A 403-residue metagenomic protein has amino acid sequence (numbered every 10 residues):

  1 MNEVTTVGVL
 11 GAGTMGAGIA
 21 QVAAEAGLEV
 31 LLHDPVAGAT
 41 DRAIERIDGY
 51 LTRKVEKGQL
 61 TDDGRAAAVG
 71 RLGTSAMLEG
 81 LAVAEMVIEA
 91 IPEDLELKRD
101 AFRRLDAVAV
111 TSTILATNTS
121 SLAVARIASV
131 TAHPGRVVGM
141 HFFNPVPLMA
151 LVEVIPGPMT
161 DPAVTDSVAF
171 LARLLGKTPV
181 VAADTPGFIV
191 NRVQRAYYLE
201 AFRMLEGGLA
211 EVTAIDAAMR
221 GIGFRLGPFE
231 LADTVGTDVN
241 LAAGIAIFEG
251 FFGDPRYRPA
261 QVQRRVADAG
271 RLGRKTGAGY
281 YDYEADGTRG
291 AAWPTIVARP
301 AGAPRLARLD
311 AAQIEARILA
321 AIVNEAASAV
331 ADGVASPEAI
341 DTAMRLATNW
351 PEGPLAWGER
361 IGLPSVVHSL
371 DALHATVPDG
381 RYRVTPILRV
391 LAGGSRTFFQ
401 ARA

Functional and structural regions predicted by a protein language model:
M1-R53, V108: NAD(P)+-binding Rossmann beta1-loop-alpha1 motif at the extreme N-terminus of oxidoreductases
N2, K177-D184, E206-A403: NAD(P)-dependent Rossmann-like dehydrogenase/reductase catalytic/cofactor-binding core
V7, Q21-E25, A66-M86, S167-G176 (+2 more regions): Amphipathic alpha-helical segments at domain termini/boundaries
L32-G49, R53-A66, V154-T165, P179 (+1 more regions): Rossmann-like dinucleotide-binding cores of NAD(P)H-dependent redox enzymes
G38-A39, R53-L115, S121-A123: Rossmann-like NAD(P)-binding element
I114-R192, L226, T237: Rossmann-fold dinucleotide-binding core
